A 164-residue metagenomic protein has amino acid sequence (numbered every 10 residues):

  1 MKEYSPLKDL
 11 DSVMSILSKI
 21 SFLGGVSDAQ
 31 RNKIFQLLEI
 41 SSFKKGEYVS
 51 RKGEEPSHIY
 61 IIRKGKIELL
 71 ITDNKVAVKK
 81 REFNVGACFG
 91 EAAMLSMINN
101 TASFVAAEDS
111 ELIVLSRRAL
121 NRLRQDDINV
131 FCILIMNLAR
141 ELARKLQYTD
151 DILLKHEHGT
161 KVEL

Functional and structural regions predicted by a protein language model:
M1-L164: Cytosolic regulatory regions built on CNB/CRP/Popeye-like sensor folds
